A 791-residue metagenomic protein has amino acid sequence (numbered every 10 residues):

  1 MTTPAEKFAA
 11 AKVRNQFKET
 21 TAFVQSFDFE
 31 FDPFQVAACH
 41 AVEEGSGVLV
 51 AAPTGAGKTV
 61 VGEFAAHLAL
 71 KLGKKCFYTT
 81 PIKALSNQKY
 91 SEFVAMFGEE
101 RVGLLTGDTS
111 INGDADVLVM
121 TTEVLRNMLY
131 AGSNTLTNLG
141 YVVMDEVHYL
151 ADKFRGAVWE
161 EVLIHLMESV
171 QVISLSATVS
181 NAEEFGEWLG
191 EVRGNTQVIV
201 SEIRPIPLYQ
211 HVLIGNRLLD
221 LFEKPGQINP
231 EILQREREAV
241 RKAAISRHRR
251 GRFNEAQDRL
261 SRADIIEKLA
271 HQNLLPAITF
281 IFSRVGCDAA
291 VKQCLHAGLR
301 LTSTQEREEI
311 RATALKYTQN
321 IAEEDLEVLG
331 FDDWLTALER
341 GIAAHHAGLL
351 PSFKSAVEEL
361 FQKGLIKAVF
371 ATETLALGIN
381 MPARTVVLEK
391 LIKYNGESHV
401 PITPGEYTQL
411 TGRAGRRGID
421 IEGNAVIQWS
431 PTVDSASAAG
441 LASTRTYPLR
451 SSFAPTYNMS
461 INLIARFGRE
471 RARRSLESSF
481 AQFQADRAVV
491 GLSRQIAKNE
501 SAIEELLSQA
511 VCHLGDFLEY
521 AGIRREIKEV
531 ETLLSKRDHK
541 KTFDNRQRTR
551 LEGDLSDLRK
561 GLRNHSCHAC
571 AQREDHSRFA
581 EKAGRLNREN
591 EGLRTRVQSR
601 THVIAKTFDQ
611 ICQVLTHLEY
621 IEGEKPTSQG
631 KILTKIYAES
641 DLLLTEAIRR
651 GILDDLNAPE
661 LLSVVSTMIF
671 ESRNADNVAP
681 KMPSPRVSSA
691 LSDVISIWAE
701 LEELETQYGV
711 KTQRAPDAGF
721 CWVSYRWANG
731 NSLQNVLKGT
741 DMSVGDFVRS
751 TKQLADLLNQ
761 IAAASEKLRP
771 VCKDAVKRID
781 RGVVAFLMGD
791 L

Functional and structural regions predicted by a protein language model:
M1-G47, P207, T302-E339, N587 (+1 more regions): Helicase-associated low-complexity/disordered flanking segments
H40-G47, K58-K74, V94, E160 (+1 more regions): Walker A/P-loop NTP-binding motif
K74-N127, E187, Q197: Conserved nucleic-acid-binding Ia/Ib motif block in the N-terminal RecA-like helicase ATPase lobe
V94-G103, F280, R284-A368, P401-P404 (+5 more regions): Conserved C-terminal RecA-like helicase domain
L118, T122-V124, G132-S174: SF2 helicase catalytic motif II
I164, Q171-I173, T178-Q293, A343: Conserved interdomain linker/interface between the two RecA-like ATPase lobes of SF2 helicase motors
E339, A343, G348, Q362-I366 (+3 more regions): Non-catalytic terminal extensions of ATP-dependent helicases
M381, T385-Y394, V400-L441: Conserved segment of the helicase C-terminal RecA-like domain
